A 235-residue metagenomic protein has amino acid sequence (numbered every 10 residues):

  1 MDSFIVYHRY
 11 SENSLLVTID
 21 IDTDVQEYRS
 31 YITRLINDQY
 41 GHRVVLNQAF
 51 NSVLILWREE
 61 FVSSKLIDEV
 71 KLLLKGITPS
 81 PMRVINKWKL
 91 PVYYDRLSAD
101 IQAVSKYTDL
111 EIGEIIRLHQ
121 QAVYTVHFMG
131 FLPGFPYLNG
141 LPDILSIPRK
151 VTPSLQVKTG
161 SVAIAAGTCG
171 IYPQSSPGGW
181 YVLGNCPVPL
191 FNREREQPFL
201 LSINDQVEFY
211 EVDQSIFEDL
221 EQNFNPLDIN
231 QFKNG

Functional and structural regions predicted by a protein language model:
M1-G235: Glycine-rich active-site loops that engage anionic ligands at enzyme catalytic sites
